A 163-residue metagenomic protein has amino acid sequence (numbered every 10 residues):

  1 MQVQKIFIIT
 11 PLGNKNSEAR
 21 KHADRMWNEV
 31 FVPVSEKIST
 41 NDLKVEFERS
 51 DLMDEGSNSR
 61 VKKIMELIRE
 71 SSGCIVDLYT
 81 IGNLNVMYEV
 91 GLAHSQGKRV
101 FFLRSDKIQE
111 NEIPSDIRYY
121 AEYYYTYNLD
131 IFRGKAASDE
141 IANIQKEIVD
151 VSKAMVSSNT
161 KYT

Functional and structural regions predicted by a protein language model:
M1-T163: Conserved catalytic or regulatory cores that recognize and/or transform ribose-phosphate-containing ligands
